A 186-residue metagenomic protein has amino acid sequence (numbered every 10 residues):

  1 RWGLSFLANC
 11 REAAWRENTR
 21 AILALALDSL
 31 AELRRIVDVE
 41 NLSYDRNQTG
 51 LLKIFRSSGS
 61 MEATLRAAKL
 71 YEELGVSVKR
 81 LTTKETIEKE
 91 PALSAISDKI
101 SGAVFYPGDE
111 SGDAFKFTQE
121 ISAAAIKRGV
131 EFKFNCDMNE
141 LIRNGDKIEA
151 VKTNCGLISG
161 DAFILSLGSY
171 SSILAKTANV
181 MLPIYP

Functional and structural regions predicted by a protein language model:
R1-K84: Dinucleotide-binding Rossmann-like beta1-alpha1 core, especially the glycine-rich loop that anchors the ADP
L30, A125, S171: Short amphipathic alpha-helical/adjacent loop interface patches that line ligand and macromolecule-binding sites
R35, E62-L74, T86, S94-A162: Helical element adjacent to the flavin cofactor pocket in flavoenzyme catalytic cores
S43-Y44, A68, A92-S97, M181-L182: Short secondary-structure boundary/capping segments
R46-N47, K133, I184-P186: A short coil-to-beta-strand element that immediately follows conserved catalytic motifs
S77, E131, M181: Residue-level detector of anion-binding/catalytic polar loops
R143, E149-P186: Central helical "cap/lid" subdomain
